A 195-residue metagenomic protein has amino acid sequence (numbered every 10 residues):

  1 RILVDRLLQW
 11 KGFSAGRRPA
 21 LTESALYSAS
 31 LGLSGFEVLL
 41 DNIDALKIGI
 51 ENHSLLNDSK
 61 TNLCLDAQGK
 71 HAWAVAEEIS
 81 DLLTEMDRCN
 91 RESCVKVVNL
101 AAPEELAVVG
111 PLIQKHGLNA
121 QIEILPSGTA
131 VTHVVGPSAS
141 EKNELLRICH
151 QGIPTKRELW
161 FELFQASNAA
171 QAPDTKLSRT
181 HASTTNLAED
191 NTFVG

Functional and structural regions predicted by a protein language model:
D5-W10, R17-K60: N-terminal low-complexity or amphipathic/hydrophobic leaders
G12, A29-G32, N90, G117: Glycine-centered loop/turn motif at secondary-structure junctions
L40-E141: A glycine-rich, acidic short-motif signal
A139-G195: Extended, charged low-complexity segments that frequently continue into or abut oligomerization scaffolds
